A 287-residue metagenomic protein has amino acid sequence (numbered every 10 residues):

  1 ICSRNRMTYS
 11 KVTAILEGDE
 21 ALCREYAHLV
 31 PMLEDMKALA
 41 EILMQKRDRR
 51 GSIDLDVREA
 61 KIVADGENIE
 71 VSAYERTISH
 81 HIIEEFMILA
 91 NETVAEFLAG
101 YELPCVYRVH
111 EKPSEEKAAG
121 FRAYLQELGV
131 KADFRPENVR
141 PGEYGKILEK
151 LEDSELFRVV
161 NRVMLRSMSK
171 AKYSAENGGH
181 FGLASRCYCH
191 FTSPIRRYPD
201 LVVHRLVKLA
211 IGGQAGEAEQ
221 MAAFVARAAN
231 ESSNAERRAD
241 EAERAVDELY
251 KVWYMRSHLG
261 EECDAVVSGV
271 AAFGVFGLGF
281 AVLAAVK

Functional and structural regions predicted by a protein language model:
I1-V282, V286-K287: Electropositive polyanion-binding surfaces
